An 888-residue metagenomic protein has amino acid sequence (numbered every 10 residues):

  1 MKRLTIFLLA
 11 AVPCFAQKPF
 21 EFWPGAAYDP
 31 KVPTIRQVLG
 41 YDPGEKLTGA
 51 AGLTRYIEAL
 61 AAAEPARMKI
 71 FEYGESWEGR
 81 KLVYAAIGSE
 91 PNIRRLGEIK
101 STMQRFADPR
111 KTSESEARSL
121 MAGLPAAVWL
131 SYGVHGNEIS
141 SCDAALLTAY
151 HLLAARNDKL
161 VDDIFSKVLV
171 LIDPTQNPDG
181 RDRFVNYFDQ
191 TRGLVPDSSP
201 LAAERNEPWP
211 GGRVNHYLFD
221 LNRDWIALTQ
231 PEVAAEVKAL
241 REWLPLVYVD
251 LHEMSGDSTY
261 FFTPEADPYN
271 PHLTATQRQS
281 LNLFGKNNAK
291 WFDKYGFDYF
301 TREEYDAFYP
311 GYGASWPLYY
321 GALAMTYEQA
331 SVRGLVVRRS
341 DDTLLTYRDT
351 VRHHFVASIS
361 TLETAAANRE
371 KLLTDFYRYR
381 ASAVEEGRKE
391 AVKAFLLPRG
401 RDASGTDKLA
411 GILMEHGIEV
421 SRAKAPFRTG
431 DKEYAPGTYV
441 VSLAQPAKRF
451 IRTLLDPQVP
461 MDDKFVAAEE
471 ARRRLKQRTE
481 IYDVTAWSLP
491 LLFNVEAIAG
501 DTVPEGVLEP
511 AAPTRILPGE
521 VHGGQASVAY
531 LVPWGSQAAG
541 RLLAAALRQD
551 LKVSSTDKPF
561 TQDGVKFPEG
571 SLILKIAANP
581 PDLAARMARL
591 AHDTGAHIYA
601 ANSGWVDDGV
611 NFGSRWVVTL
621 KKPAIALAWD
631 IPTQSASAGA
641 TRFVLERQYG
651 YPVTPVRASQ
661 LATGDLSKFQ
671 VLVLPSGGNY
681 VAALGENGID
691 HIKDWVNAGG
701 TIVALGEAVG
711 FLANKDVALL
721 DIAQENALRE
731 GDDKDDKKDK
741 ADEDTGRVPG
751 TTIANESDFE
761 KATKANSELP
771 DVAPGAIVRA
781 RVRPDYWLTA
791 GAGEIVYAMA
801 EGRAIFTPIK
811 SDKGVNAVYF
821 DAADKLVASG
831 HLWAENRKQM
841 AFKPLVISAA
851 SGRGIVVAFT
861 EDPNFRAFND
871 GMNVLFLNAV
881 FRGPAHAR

Functional and structural regions predicted by a protein language model:
M1-L8: Sec-dependent signal peptide recognition, specifically the positively charged N-region followed immediately by
L8-A16: Hydrophobic h-region of N-terminal signal peptides that target proteins for export in Gram-negative bacteria
Q17-L169, Y217, R223-D224, T229-A235 (+6 more regions): Intrinsic-disorder/low-complexity accessory segments
E114-R118, S199-G211, E236, V247-S255: Structured alpha-helical segments in the cores of large, soluble enzyme domains
A149-L152, D163, K167-Q190, V195-P196: Carboxylate/His-rich catalytic cores and anion/metal-binding grooves
P174-D179, F188, L251-S258, A708-V709: Short, solvent-exposed turn/loop segments enriched in Gly/Ser/Thr/Pro and often Arg
N186-R205, I226, Q230-V233, P245 (+1 more regions): Active-site cavity-forming subdomains of large catalytic enzyme subunits
P200-F219, D732, D739: Aromatic- and acidic-residue-enriched carbohydrate-binding clefts of CAZyme catalytic domains
